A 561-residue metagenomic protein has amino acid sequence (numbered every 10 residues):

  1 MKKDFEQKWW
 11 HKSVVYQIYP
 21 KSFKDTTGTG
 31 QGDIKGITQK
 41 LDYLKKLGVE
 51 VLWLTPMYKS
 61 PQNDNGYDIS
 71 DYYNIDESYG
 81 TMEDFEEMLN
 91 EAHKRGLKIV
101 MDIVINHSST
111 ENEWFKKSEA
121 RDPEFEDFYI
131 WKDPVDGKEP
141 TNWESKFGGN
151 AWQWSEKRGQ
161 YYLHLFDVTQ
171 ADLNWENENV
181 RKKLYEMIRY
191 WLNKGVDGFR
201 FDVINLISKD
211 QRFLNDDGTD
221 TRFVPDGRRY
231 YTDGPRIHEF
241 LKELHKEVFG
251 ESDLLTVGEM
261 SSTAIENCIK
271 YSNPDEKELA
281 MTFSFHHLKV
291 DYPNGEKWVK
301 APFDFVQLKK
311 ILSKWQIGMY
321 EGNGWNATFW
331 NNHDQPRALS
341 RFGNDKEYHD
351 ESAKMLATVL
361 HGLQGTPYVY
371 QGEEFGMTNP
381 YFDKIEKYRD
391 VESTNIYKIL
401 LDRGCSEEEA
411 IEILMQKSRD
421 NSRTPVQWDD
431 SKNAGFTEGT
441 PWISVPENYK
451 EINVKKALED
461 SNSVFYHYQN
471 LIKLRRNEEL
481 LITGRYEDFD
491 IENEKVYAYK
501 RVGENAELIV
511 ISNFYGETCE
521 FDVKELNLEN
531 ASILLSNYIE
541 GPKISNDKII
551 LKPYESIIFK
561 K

Functional and structural regions predicted by a protein language model:
M1-K561: Active-site and adjacent substrate-binding regions of carbohydrate-active enzymes
